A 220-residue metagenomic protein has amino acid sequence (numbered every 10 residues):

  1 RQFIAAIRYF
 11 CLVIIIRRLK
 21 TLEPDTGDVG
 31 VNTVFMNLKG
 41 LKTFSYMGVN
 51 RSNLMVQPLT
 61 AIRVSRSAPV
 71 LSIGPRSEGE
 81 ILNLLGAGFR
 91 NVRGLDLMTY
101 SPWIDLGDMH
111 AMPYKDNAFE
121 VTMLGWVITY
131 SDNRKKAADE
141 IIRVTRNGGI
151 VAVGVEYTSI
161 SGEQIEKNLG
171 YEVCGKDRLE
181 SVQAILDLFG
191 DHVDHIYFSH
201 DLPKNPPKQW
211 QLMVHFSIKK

Functional and structural regions predicted by a protein language model:
R1-R63: Class I SAM-dependent methyltransferase Rossmann-like catalytic core, especially the SAM/SAH-binding loop
A68-A111: Class I SAM-dependent methyltransferase SAM/SAH-binding core
H110-T122: A short acidic, Gly/Pro-enriched loop at the edge of an enzyme's catalytic core that lines a small-molecule cofactor
E120-R134: A short SAM/SAH-binding and catalytic strip from SAM-dependent methyltransferases
S131-D132, T145-N147: Helix-to-beta-strand junctions that scaffold the AdoMet/dcAdoMet cofactor pocket in Class I SAM-dependent enzymes
G148-Y157: Conserved beta-strand signature within the Rossmann-like core of class I S-adenosyl-L-methionine
T158, E163-F198: Conserved Class I S-adenosyl-L-methionine
G190-K220: Core SAM-dependent methyltransferase catalytic element
